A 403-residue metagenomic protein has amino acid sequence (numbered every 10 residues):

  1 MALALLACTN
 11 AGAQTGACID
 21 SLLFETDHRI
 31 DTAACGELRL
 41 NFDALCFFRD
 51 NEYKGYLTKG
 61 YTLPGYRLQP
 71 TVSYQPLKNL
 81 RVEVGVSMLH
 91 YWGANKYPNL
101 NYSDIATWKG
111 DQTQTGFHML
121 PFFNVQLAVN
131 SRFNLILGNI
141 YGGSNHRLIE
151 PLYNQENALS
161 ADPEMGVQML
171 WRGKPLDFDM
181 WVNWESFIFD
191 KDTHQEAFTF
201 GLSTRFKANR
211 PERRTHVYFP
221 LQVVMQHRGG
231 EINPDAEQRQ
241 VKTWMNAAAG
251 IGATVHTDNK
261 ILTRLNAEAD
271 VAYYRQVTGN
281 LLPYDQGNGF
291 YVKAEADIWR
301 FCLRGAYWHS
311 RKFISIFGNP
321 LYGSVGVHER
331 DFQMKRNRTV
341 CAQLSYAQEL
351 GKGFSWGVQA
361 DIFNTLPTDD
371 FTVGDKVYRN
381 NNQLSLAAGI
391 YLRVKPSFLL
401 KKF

Functional and structural regions predicted by a protein language model:
T15-L38, Y74-V82, R132, P175 (+5 more regions): Short loop/turn motifs that connect adjacent beta-strands in outer-membrane beta-barrel proteins
D43-R67, Y97-N99, K109-D111, K376-Y378: Surface-exposed strand-loop-strand hairpins of Gram-negative outer-membrane beta-barrel proteins
A44-D50, V86-W92, N139-S144, G173 (+9 more regions): Transmembrane beta-strands of outer-membrane beta-barrel pores
T58-P64, D111-F117, N157-A161, D192-F198 (+4 more regions): Replace "Gram-negative outer membrane beta-barrel proteins" with "bacterial and organellar outer membrane beta-barrel
L68-P70, P121-F123, V167, F200-T204 (+4 more regions): Membrane-embedded beta-strands of outer-membrane beta-barrel proteins, especially the hydrophobic/small aromatic
N134-R205: Surface-exposed coil loops of outer-membrane beta-barrel proteins
R147-P151, N280-Y284, N288, K293-E295 (+2 more regions): Outer membrane beta-barrel transmembrane domains
N382-F403: Outer-membrane beta-barrel "beta-signal"
